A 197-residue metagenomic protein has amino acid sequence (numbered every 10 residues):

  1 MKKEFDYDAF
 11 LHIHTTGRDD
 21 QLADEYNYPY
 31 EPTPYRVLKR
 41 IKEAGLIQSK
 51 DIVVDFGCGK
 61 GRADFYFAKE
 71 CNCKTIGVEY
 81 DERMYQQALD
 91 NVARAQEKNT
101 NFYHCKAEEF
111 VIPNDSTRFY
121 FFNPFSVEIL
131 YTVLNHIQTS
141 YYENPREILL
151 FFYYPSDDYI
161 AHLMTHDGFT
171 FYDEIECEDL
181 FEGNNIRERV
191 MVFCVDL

Functional and structural regions predicted by a protein language model:
M1-Q48: S-adenosyl-L-methionine
K50-G59: Conserved class I S-adenosyl-L-methionine
G61-F65: Glycine-rich SAM-binding Motif I of class I
K74-E79: Conserved SAM-binding motif I beta-strand of class I
A88-L89: Conserved SAM-binding loop
E97-K106: Conserved SAM-binding strand-loop segment of SAM-dependent methyltransferases
R118-I129: A short SAM/SAH-binding and catalytic strip from SAM-dependent methyltransferases
I129-E188: C-terminal substrate-binding/active-site "lid" region of AdoMet-derived donor-dependent transferases
